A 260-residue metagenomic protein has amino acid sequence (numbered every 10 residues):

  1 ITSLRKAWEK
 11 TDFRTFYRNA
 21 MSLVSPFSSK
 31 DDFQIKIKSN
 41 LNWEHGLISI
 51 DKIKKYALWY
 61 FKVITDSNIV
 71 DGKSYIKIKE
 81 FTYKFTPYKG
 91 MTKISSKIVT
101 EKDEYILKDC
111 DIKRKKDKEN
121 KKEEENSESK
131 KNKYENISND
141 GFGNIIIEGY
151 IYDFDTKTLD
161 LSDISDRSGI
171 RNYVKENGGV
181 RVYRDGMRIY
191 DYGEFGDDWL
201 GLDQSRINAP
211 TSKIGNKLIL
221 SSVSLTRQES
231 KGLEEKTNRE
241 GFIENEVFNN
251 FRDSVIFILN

Functional and structural regions predicted by a protein language model:
I1-R171, E176-G178, R188-Y190: Interdomain "switch/hinge" adjacent to the Bergerat
V174-N260: GHKL/Bergerat-fold ATPase module
